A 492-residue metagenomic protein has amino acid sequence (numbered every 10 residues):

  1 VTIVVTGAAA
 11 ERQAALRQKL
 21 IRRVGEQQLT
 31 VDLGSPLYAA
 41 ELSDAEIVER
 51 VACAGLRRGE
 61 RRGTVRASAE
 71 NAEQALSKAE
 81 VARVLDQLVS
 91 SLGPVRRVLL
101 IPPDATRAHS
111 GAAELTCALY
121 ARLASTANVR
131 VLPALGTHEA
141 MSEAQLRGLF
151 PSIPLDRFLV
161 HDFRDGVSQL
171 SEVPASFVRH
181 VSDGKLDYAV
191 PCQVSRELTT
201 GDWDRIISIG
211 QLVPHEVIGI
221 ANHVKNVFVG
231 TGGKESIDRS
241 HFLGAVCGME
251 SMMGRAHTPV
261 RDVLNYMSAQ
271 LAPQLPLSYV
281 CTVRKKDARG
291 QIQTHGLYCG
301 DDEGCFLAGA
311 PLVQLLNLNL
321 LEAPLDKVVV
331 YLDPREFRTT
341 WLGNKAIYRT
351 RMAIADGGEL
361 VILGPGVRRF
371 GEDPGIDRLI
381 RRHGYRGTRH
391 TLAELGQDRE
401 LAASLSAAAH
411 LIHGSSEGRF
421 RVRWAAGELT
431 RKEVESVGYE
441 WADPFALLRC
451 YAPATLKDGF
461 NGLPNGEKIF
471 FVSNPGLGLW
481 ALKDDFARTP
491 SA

Functional and structural regions predicted by a protein language model:
T2-T6, R97-A108, R130-G136, S208 (+1 more regions): Short glycine-rich or small-residue beta-strand-to-loop segments that form or flank ligand, phosphate, metal/Fe-S
I3-V4, A127-T137, E359-P365, V422-A425: Short internal beta-strands
R17, I21-R23, Q145-R164, G371-S404 (+1 more regions): Acidic, Ser/Thr-rich peripheral helices and adjacent loops at domain boundaries
A69, K78-A82, E417-A492: Extended hydrophobic packing segments that form well-structured cores
V84-L99, A124, G201-D202, L318-K327 (+1 more regions): Glycine-rich phosphate/diphosphate-binding loops that line cofactor/substrate pockets in enzymes
A108-T126, G343-I354: Histidine-anchored nucleotide/phosphate-binding helix
V160-P324, M352: Conserved, well-structured core segments that form the ligand-binding/active-site neighborhood of functional domains
F337-R431: C-terminal catalytic subdomain
